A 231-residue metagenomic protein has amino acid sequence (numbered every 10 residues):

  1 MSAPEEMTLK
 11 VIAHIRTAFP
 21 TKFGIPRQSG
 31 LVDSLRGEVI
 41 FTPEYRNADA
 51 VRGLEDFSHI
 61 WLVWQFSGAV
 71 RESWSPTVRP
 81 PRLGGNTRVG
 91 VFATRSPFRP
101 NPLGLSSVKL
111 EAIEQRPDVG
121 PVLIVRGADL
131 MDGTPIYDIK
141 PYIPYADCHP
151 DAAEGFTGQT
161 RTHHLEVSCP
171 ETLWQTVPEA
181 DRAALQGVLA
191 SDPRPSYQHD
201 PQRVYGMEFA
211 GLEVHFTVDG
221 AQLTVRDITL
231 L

Functional and structural regions predicted by a protein language model:
M1-L103, Q115-I124, A128-L231: Mixed-charge, low-complexity intrinsically disordered regions
V108-E111: Conserved positions in beta-strands of structured domains
